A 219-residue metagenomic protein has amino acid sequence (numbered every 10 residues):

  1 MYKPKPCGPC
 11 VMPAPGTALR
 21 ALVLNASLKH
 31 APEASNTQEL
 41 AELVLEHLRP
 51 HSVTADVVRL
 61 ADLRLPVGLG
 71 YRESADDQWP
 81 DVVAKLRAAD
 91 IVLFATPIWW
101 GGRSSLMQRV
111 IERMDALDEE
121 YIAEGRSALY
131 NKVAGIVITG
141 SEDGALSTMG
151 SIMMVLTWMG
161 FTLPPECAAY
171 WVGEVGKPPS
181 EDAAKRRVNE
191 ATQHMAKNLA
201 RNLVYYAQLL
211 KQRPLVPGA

Functional and structural regions predicted by a protein language model:
M1-E124, D182-A219: N-terminal beta1-alpha1-beta2 submodule of the flavodoxin-like/Rossmannoid cofactor-binding fold
A123-E174, A191-H194: Short, glycine-/small-residue-rich phosphate/pyrophosphate-handling segment
G176-P179: Catalytic cores of nucleotide-sugar-dependent glycosyltransferases that transfer UDP/GDP/TDP-activated
